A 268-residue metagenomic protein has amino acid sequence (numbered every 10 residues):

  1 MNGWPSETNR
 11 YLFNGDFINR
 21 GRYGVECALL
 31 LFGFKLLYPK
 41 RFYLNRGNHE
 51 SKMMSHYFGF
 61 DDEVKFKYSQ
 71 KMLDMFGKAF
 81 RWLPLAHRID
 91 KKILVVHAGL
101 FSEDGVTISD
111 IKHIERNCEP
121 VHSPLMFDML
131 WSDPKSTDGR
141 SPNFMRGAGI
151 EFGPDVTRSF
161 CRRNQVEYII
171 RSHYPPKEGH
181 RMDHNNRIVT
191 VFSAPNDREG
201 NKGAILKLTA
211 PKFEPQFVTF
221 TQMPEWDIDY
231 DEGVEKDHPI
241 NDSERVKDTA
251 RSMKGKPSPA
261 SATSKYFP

Functional and structural regions predicted by a protein language model:
M1-P268: Feature recognizes metal-dependent phosphohydrolase scaffolds
